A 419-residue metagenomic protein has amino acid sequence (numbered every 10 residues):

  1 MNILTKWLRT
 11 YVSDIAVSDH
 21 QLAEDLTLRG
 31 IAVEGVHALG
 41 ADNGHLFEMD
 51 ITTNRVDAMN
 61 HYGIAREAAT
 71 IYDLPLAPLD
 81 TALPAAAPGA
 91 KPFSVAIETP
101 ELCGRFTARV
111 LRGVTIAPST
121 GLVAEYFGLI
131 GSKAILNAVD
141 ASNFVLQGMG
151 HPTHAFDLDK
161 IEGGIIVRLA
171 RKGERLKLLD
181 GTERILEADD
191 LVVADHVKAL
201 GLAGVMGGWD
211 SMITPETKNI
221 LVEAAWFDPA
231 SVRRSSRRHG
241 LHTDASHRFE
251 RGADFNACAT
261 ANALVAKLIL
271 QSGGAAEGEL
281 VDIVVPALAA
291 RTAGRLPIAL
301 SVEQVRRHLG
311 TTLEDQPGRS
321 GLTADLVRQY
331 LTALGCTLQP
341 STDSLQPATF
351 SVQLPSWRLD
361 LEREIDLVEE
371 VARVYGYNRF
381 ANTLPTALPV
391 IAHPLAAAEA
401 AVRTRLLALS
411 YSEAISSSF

Functional and structural regions predicted by a protein language model:
M1-G89, L221, R237-G240, D244 (+4 more regions): Phosphate-backbone binding interfaces of nucleic-acid-interacting proteins
M1-W7, T53-D73, G131-A155, V197-T217 (+4 more regions): Conserved phosphate/anionic-ligand binding catalytic regions in large, soluble enzymes, centered on
T5, E24, R29, G40 (+2 more regions): Glycine/proline-enriched, intrinsically flexible loops and inter-domain linkers
D19-H20, V36-H37, P75-P84, A134-V139 (+4 more regions): Flexible, glycine/charged-enriched surface loops at secondary-structure junctions
L28, L46, G63, E67 (+2 more regions): Extended, well-folded interaction surfaces typified by the phenylalanyl-tRNA synthetase beta subunit core
A68-E98, N262, S272-T312, L367: Terminal amphipathic helices with adjacent charged low-complexity linkers/tails
I166-I213, L384-A387, A392-F419: Class II aminoacyl-tRNA synthetase-like tRNA-binding/catalytic domains
L178, L191-P297: Mobile "lid/hinge" segments at catalytic clefts and subdomain interfaces of large enzymes
